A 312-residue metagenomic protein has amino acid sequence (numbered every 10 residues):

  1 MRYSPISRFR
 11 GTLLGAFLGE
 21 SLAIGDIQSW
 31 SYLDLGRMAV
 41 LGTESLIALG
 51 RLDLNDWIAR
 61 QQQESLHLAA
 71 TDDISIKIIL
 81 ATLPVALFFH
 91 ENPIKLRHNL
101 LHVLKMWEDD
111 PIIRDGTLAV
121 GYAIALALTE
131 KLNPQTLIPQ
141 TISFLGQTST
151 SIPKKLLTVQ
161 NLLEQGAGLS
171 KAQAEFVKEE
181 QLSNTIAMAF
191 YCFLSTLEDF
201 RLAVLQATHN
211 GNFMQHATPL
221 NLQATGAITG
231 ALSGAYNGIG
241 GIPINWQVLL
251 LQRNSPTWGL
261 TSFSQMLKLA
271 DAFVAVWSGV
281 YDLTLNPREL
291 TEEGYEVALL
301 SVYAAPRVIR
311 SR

Functional and structural regions predicted by a protein language model:
M1-R312: Structured, active/binding-site neighborhoods that engage oxygen-rich ligands
